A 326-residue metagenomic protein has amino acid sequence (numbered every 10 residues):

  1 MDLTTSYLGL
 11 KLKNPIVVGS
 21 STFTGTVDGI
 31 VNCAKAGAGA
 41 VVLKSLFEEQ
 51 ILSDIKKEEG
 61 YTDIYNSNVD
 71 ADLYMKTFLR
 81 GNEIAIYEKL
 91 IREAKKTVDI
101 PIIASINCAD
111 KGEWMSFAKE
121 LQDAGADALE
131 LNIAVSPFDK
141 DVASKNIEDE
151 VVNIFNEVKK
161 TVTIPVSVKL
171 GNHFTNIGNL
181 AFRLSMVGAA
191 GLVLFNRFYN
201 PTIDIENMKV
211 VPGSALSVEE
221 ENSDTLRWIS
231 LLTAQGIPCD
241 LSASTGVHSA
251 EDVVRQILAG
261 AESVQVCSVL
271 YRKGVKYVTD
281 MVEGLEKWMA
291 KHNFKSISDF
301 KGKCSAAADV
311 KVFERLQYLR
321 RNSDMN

Functional and structural regions predicted by a protein language model:
M1-V17, Y87-K95: N-terminal amphipathic alpha-helix/helix-capping segment at the start of soluble metabolic enzymes
L8, N14-N32: N-terminal binding-site loop/beta-alpha segment at the start of enzyme catalytic domains that lines or forms
L12-V17, Y74-T77, P165-S167: Short, basic, glycine/proline-bearing loop/turn elements
F23, K111, L270-Y271: Short strand->helix junction
V27-Y61, Y65-N66, N82-I103, N107-S242 (+4 more regions): Alpha/beta enzyme core
V69-F78, A215: Short glycine/proline- and acidic residue-enriched helix-loop micro-motifs that form flexible lids or anion-recognition
Q265-G274: Helical hairpin unit composed of two closely spaced alpha helices linked by a short loop
K273-H292, S298-N326: C-terminal extensions of enzymes
